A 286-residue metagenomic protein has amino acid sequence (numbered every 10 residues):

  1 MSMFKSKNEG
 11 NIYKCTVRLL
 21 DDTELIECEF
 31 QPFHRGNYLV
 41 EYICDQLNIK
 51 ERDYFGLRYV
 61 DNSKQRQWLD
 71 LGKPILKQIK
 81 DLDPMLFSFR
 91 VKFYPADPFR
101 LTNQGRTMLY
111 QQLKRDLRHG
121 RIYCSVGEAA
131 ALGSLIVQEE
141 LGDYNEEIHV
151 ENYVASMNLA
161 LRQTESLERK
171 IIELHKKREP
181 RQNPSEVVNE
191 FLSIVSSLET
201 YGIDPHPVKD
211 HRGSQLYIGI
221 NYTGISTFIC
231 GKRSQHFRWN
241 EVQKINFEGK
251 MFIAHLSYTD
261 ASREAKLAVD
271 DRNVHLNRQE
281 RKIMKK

Functional and structural regions predicted by a protein language model:
M1-L20: Intrinsically disordered, proline/Ser/Thr-rich N-terminal regulatory segments of eukaryotic membrane-proximal signaling
C15-V17, L39, I43, L57 (+7 more regions): Structural signal for hydrophobic/aromatic residues that build the beta-strand cores of folded beta-sheet domains
L20-N37: Short, contiguous acidic and Ser/Thr-rich linear segments
D22, C44-N48, R52, R118 (+4 more regions): Short amphipathic alpha-helices and their capping/turn residues within compact interaction modules
P32-N48: Short amphipathic, charge-patterned alpha-helical segments
Q46-K64, E128-G133, F252-A254: Short loop-to-beta-strand transition segments
Y59-D61, W68-G224: FERM/ERM/4.1 membrane-cytoskeleton interface domain and closely related membrane-proximal cytosolic signaling modules
T223, C230-K286: Eukaryotic low-complexity, acidic/Ser/Thr/Pro-rich regulatory regions of large signaling scaffolds and adaptors
